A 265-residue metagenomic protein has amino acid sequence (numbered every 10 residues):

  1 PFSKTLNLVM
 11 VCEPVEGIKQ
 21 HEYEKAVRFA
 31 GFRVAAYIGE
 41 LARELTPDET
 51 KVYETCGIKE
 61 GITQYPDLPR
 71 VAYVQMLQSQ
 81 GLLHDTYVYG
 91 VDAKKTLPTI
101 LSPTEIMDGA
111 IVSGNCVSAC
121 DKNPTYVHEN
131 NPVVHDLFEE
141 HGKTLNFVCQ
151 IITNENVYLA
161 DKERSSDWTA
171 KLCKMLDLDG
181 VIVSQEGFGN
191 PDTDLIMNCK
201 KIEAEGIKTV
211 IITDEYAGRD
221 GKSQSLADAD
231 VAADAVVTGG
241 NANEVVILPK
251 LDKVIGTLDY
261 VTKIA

Functional and structural regions predicted by a protein language model:
P1-A265: An N-terminal assembly and electron-transfer interface module characteristic of large anaerobic redox and radical
